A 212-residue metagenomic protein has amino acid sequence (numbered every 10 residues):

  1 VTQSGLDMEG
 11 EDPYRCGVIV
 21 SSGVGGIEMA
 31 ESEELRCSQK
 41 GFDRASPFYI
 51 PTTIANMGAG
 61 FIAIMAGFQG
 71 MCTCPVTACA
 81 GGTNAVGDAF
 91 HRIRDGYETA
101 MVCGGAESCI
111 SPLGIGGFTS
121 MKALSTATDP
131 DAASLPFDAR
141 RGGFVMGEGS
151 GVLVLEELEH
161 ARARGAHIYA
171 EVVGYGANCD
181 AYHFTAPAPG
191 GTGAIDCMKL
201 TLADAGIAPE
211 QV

Functional and structural regions predicted by a protein language model:
V1-D7, A55-E107, F144-A166: Active-site-proximal alpha-helical scaffold in enzymes
V1-T77, A106-I115, P209-V212: Conserved beta-ketoacyl condensing-enzyme motif
R15, I19-V24, V76-A80, R94 (+6 more regions): Short glycine/serine/threonine-biased micro-segments
R15-I19, E98-C103, S134-P136, Y169 (+1 more regions): Short glycine-aspartate micro-motif
V24-G26, L124, A177-N178: Active-site/binding-pocket entry motifs
E28-F42, R92-D95, I115-T128, P189-G193: A glycine- and small-aliphatic-rich helix-loop capping segment at beta-alpha/alpha-beta transitions that lines
G104-R141: Phosphate/pyrophosphate-binding betaalpha-module
D129-Q211: Condensing-enzyme catalytic core mediating Claisen C-C bond formation in acyl metabolism
